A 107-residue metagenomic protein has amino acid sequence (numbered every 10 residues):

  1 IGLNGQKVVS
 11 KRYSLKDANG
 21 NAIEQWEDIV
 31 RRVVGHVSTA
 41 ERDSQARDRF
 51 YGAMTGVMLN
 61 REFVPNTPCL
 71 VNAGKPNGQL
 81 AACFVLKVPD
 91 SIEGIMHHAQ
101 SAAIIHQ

Functional and structural regions predicted by a protein language model:
I1-Q107: Extended catalytic cores of very large enzyme megasubunits
